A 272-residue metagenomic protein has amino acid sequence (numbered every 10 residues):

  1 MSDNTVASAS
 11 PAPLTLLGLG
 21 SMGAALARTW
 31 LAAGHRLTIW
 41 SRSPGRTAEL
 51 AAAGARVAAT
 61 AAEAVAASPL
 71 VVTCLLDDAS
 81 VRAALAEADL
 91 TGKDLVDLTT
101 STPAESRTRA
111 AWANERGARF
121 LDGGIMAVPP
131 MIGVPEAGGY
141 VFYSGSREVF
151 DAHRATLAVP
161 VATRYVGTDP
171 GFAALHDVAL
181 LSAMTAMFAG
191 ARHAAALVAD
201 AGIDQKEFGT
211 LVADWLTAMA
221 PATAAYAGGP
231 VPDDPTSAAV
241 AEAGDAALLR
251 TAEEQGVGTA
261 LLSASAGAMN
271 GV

Functional and structural regions predicted by a protein language model:
M1-A66, L70, P129, D200: NAD(P)+-binding Rossmann beta1-loop-alpha1 motif at the extreme N-terminus of oxidoreductases
L37, V57, R119-L121, Q205 (+1 more regions): Hydrophobic beta-strand scaffold residues
A61-R119: Rossmann-fold NAD(P) dinucleotide-binding segment
E63, L70, S80, P129-G133 (+2 more regions): Amphipathic alpha-helical hairpins
S101-S182: Rossmann-fold dinucleotide-binding core
F172-V272: Helical "substrate-binding/catalytic lid" subdomain of Rossmann-like NAD(P)-dependent dehydrogenases/reductases
